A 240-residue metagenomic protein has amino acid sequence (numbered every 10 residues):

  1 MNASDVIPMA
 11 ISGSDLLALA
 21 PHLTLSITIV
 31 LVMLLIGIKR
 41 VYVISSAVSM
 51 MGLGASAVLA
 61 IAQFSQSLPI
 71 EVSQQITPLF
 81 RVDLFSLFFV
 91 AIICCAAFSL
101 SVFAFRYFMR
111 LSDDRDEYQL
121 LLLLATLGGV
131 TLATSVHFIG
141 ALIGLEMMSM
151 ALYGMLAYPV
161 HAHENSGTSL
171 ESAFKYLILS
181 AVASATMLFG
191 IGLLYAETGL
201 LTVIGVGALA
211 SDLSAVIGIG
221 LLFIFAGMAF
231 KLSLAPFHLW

Functional and structural regions predicted by a protein language model:
M1-W240: Alpha-helical transmembrane segments of multi-pass membrane proteins predominantly involved in bioenergetics
